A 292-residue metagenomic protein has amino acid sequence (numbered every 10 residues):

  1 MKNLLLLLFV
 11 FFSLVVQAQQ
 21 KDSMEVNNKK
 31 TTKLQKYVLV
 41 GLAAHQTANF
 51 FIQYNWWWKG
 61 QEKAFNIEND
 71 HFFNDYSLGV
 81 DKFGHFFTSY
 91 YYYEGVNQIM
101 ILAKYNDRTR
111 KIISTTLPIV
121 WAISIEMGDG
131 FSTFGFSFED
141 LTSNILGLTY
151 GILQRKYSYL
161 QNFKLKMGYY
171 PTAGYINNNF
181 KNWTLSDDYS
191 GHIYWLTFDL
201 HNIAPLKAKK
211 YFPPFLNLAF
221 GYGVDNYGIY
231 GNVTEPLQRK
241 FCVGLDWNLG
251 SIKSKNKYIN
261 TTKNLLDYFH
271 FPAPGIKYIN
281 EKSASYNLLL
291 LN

Functional and structural regions predicted by a protein language model:
M1-L4: Positively charged n-region of N-terminal signal peptides that target proteins for export
L8-F11, V15-K82, F86-Y93, N97-Y105 (+5 more regions): N-terminal targeting leaders of membrane proteins
W121, F163-L165, P214-F220, V243: Transmembrane beta-strands of outer-membrane beta-barrel proteins
I123-I145: Interfacial helix-loop-helix junctions of multi-pass membrane proteins
N144, D188-Y194, P214, L237-F241: Residues that define the transmembrane beta-barrel architecture of outer-membrane proteins
T149-Y150, Y194-L200, V243-L249, A284-L288: Residues on the lipid-exposed face of transmembrane beta-strands in outer-membrane beta-barrel proteins
Y157-N202: Primarily interfacial, aromatic-capped hydrophobic alpha-helices that serve as membrane anchors
Y169-A173, N202, Y222-N226, L249-S251: Transmembrane beta-strands of outer-membrane beta-barrel pores
